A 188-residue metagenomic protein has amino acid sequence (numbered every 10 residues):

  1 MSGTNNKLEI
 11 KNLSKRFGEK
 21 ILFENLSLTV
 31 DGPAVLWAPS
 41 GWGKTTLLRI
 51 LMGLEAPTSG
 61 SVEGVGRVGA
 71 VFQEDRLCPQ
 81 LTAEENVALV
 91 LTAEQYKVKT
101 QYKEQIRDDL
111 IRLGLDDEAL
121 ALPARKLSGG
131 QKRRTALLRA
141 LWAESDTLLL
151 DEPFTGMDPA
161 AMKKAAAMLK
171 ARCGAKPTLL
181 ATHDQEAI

Functional and structural regions predicted by a protein language model:
M52: Helix-to-loop junction immediately C-terminal to a conserved catalytic motif
L81-Q95, Q105: Q-loop/switch helix immediately C-terminal to the Walker
Q101-E118: Conserved ABC ATPase "signature" region
P123-L127, Q131: Conserved ABC ATPase signature
L137: Hydrophobic anchor residue at the start of the ABC signature
A143, G174: Conserved signature/switch motifs of ABC ATPase nucleotide-binding domains
L148-E152: Catalytic Walker B motif of ABC-type/P-loop ATPase nucleotide-binding domains
P159-A161: Helix N-cap at the start of a conserved alpha-helix in ABC-type nucleotide-binding domains
